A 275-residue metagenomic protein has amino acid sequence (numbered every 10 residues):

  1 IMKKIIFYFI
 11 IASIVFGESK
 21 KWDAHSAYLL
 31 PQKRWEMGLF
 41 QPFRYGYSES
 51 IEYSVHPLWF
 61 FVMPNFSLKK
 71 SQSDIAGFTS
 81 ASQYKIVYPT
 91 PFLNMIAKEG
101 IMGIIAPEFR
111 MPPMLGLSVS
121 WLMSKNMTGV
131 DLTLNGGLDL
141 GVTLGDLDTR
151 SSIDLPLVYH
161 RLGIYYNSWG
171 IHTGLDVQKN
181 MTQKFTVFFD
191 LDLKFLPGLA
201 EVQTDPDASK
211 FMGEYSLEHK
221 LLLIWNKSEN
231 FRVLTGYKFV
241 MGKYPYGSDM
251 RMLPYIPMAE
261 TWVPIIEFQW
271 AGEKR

Functional and structural regions predicted by a protein language model:
K4-I14: Sec-dependent N-terminal signal peptides
Y8, Y28, R34, R44 (+5 more regions): Sterically constrained small-residue positions within well-ordered secondary structures of folded domains
G17-E36, P257-R275: Outer-membrane beta-barrel biogenesis signature
E18, Q41-G46, A97, D148-I153: Short amphipathic alpha-helical segments, especially helix-boundary/capping motifs
Y28-F43, Y47-F61, F66-L68, S80-Y88 (+7 more regions): Transmembrane beta-strand segments that form the barrel wall of outer-membrane beta-barrel proteins
L58-F61, N65-L140: Gram-negative (and chloroplast) outer-membrane scaffold detector with strong preference for beta-barrel transmembrane
P112-R275: Outer-membrane beta-barrel transmembrane domain signature
